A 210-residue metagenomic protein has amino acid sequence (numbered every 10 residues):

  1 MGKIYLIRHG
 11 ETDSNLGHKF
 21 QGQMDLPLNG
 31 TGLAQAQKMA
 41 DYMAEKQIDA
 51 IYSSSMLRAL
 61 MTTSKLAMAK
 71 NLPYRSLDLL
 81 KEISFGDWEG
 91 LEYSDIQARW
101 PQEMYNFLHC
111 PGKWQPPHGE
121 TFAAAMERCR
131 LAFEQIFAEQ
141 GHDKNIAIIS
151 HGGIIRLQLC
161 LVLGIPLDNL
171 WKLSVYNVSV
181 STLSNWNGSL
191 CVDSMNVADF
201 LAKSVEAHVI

Functional and structural regions predicted by a protein language model:
G2, I83-Q97, A138, H142-K144 (+1 more regions): Acidic, low-complexity terminal tails and accessory targeting/binding regions of phosphate-metabolizing enzymes
Y5, R75-L77, D193: General small-molecule cofactor/ligand-binding pocket signal
H9, H151: Short, conserved phosphate/pyrophosphate- and ester-handling motifs at nucleotide-, phospho-/glycolipid
E11-K65, P116-R130: Loop-to-helix element that buttresses phosphate recognition and phosphoryl-transfer chemistry
T12, I154-I155: Short active-site segment of divalent metal-dependent hydrolases/proteases that encodes the spacing between
M39-M104: Phosphate-coordination/substrate-recognition cap region in phosphate-metabolizing enzymes
K65, L157-L161: Active-site signature of alpha/beta-hydrolase-fold catalytic machinery across serine- and Asp/Cys-nucleophile hydrolases
